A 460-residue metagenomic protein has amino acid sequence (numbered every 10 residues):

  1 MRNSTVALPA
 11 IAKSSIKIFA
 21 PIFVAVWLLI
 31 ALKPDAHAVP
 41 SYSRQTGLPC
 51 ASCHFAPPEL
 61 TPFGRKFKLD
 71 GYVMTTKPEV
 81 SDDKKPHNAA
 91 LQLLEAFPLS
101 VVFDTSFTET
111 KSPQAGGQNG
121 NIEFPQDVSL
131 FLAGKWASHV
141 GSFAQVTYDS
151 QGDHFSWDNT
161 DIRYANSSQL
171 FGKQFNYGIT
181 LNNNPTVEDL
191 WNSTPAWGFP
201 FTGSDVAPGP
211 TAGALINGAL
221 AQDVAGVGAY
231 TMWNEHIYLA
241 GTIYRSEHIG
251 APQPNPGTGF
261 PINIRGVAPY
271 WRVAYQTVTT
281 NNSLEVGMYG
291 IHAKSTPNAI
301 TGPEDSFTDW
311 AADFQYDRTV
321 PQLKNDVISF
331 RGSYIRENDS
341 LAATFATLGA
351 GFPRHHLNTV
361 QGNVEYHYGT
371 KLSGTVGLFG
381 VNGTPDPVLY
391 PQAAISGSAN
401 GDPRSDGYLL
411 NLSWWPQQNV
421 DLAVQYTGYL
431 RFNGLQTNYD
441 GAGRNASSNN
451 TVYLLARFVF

Functional and structural regions predicted by a protein language model:
M1-I16: N-terminal secretory signal peptides that target proteins for export/translocation
I22, V26-D35: C-terminal segment of classical bacterial N-terminal signal peptides
G47-P57: The canonical Cys-X-X-Cys-His
P49, V420, A446-F460: Outer-membrane beta-barrel "beta-signal"
T61-P62, L94-T110, A115-I249, R265-Y270 (+6 more regions): Outer membrane beta-barrel
L94-A96, N121-P125, D153-W157, G218-Q222 (+7 more regions): Transmembrane beta-barrel outer-membrane domains
K111-G117, H154-N159, W191-A196, G250-F260 (+5 more regions): Outer-membrane beta-barrel translocator domains and adjoining extracellular loop/strand segments of Gram-negative
N281-W414, Y426: Detector for outer-membrane/organellar transmembrane beta-barrel domains, recognizing the amphipathic beta-strand
